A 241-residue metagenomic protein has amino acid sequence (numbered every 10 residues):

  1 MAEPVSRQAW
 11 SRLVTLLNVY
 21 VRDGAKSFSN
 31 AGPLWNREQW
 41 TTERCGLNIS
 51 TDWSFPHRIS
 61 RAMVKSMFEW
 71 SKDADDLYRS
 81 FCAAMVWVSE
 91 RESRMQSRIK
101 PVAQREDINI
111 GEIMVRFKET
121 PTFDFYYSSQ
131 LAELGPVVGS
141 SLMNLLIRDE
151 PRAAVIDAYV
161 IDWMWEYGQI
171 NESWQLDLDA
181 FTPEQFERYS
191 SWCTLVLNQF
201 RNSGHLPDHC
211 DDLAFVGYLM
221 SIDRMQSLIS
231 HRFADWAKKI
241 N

Functional and structural regions predicted by a protein language model:
M1-W53, I147-N241: C-terminal accessory module of base-excision DNA glycosylases/AP lyases that mediates lesion recognition and DNA
W35, R44, N48-W70, D76: Hydrophobic/basic alpha-helical segments enriched in Actinobacteria
S50-R58, S71-K72, I113-F117, E150-P151 (+1 more regions): A short, ordered amphipathic alpha-helix with a cationic face
A62-L134: Helix-hairpin-helix/helix-loop-helix acidic hairpins
A62-M63, V138, W174: A generic structural signal for ordered alpha-helices
A74, Y78, A132, P136 (+3 more regions): Alpha-helix N-cap/helix-initiation sites
Y78-S93, S141-L145, D212-S221: Short, hydrophobic/amphipathic alpha-helical patches that form generic packing surfaces within helical domains
F123-D149, A154-V155, V160: A contiguous pocket-lining binding segment that forms or flanks enzyme active sites
